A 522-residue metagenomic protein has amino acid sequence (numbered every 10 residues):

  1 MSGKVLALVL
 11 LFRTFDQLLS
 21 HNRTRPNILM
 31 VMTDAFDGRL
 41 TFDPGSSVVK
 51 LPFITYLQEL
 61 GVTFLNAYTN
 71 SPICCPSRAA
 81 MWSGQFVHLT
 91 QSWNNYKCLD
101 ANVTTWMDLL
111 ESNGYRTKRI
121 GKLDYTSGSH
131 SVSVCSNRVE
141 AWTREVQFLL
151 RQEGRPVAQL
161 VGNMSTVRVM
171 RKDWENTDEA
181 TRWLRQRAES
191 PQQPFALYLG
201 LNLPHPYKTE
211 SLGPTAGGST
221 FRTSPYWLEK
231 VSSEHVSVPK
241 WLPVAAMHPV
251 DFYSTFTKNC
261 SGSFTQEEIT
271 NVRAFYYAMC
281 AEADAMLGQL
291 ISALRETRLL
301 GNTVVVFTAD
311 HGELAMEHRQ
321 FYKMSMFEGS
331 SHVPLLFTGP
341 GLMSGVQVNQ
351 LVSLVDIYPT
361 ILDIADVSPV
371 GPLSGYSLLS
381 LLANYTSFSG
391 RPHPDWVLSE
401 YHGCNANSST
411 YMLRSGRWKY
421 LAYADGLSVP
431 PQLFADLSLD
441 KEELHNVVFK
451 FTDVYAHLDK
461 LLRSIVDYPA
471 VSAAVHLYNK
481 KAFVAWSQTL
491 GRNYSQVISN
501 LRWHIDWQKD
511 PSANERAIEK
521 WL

Functional and structural regions predicted by a protein language model:
S2-Q17: Cleavable N-terminal signal peptides of Sec/SRP-targeted secreted and luminal proteins
N22-P26, T33, D37-G38, T63 (+2 more regions): Long, internal low-complexity/basic segments
R23-P26, A35-V48, F148-M170, R185-Q193 (+6 more regions): Active-site-proximal cap/lid insertion segments
A35-G38, P72-I73, F86-H88, L123-T126 (+11 more regions): Short, solvent-exposed loop/turn segments at secondary-structure junctions
T41-S77, G84-Q85, E111-K118, V238-P239: Short, structured active-site-proximal loop/turn typified by the sulfatase FGly-forming signature C/S-X-P-X-R
A80-E179, W183-E189, E210, A216-P225: Catalytic-site neighborhoods of secreted/periplasmic enzymes that process anionic sulfate/phosphate groups
H311-E317, V355-Y358, D363-L437, I465 (+5 more regions): C-terminal cap/loop subdomain of S1 sulfatases and analogous C-terminal strand-loop tails that border
